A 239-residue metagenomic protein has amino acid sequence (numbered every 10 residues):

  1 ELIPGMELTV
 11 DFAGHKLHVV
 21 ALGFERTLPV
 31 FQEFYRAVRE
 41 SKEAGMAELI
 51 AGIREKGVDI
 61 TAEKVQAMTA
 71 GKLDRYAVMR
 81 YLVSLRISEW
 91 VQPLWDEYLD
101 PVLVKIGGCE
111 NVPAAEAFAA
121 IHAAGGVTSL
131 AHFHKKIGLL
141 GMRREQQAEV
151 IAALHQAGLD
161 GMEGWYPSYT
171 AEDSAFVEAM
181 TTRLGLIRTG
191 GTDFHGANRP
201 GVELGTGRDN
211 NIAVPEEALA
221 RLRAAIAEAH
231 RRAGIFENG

Functional and structural regions predicted by a protein language model:
E1, K16-E55: Conserved, surface-exposed functional patches that form binding/active-site neighborhoods
E1-R26, F118-G239: Charged catalytic cores and adjacent phosphate/nucleic-acid-binding surfaces used for phosphate/nucleic-acid chemistry
V19-E25, V30-A37, A62-M68, R80-S84 (+1 more regions): Charged, low-complexity surface segments at secondary-structure and domain boundaries
E25-L28, D59-T61, D74, P215-E216: Poly-acidic low-complexity segments
Q32-R36, A47-I50, Q66, M79-V83 (+2 more regions): Generic detector of well-ordered alpha-helical segments enriched in charged/polar residues, highlighting helical
K42-G185: Domain-core and long-helix interface of multi-subunit machines
